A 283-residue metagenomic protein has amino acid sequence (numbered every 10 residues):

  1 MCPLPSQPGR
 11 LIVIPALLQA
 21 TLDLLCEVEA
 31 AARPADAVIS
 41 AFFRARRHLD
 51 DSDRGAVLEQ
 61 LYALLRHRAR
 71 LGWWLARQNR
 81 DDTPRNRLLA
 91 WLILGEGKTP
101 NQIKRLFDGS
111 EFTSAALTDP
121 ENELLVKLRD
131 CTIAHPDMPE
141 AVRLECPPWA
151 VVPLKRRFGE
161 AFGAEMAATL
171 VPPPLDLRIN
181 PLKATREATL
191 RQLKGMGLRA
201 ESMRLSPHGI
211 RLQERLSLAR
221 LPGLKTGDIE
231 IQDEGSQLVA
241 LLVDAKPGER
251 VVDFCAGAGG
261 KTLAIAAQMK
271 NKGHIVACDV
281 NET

Functional and structural regions predicted by a protein language model:
C2-A219: Class I Rossmann-like S-adenosyl-L-methionine
C2-G9, E187-T283: Rossmann-like S-adenosyl-L-methionine
